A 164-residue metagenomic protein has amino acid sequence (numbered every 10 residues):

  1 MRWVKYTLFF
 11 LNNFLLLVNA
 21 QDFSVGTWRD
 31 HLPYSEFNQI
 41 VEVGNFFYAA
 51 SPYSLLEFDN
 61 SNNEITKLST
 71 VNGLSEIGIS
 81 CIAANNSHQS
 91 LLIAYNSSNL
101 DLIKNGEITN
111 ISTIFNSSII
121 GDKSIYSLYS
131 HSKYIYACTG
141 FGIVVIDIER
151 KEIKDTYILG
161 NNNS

Functional and structural regions predicted by a protein language model:
M1-T7: Bacterial N-terminal signal peptides that target proteins for export
T7-L15: Bacterial N-terminal signal peptides
L16-A20: Sec/Tat signal peptide C-region and signal peptidase I cleavage site
D22-V43, S69-S87, S112-H131, T156-S164: Short coil-to-beta transitions that initiate beta-strands within beta-rich domains
F46-A49, S90-I93, Y134-A137: Conserved beta-propeller blade signature
A50-T70: Beta-propeller domains
Y53-L56, N96-L100, F141-V144: Loop/turn residues immediately N-terminal
D59-N63, K104-E107, D147-K151: Short loop/turn segments that connect beta-strands within beta-propeller blades
